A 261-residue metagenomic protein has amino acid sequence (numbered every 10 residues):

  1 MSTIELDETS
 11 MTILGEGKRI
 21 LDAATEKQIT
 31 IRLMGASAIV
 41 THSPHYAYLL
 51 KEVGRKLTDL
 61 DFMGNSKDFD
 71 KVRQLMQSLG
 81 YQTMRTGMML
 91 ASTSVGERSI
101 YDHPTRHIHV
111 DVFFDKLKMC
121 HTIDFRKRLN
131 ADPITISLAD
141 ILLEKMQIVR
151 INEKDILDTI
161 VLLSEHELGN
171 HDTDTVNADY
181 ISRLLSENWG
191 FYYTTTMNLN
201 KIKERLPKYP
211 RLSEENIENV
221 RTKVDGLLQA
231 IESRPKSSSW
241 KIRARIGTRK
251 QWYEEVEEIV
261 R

Functional and structural regions predicted by a protein language model:
M1-A23: N-terminal regions immediately upstream of nucleotidyltransferase
R19, A23, L75, D158-V161: Amphipathic alpha-helical segments that form well-ordered structural scaffolds and often line/cohere around active
L21-R73, T135-S137, R245-G247, E254-R261: Active-site nucleotide-donor binding segment shared across nucleotidyl transfer reactions
L60, E97-S99, I108-D111, D132-I134 (+1 more regions): Generic beta-strand structural signal
R73, Q77-C120: Conserved catalytic core of two-metal-ion nucleotidyltransferases
F113-R261: Catalytic cores of NTP-dependent nucleotidyl/adenyl transfer enzymes across multiple folds
